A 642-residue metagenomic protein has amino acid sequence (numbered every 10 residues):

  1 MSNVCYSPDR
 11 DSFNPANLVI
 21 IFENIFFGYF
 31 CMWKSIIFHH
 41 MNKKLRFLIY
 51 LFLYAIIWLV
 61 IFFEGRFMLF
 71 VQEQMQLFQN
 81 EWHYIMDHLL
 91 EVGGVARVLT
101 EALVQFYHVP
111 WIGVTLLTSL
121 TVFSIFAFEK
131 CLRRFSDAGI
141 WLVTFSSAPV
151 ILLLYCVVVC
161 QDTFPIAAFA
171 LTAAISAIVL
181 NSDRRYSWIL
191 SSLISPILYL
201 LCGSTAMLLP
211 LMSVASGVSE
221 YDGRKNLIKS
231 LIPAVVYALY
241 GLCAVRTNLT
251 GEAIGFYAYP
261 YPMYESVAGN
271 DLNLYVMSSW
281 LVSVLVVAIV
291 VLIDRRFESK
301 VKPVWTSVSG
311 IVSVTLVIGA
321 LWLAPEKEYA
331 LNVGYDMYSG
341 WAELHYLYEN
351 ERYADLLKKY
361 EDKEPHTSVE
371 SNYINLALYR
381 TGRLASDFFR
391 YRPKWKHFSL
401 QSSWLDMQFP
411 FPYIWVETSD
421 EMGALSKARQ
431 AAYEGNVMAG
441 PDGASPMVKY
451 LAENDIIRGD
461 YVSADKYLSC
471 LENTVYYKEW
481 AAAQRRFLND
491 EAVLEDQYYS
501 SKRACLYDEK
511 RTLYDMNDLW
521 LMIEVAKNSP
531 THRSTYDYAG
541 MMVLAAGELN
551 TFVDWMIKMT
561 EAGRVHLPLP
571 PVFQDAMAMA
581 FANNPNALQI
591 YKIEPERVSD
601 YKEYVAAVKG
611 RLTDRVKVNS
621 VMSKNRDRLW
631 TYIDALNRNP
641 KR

Functional and structural regions predicted by a protein language model:
I25-G28, W33-I57, T306-T315: Start-transfer (signal-anchor) and selected internal transmembrane alpha helices of multi-pass inner/ER membrane
R46-V60, L142-I151, L190-P196, I232-L239: Alpha-helical transmembrane segments
W58-L120: Membrane-interface coil-to-helix junctions
Q74, L89-G93, L117, A138-W188 (+2 more regions): Membrane-interface micro-motifs in multi-pass membrane enzymes
V158-F164, S182-L227, V235-T247: Transmembrane helices and adjacent periplasmic/lumenal helix-loop junctions of polyprenol-phosphate-dependent
A234-E298: Membrane-embedded alpha-helical segments of integral membrane proteins
P303-A330: Internal/C-terminal transmembrane anchor helices
A324-R511, K527-N550: Soluble catalytic regions of membrane-associated enzymes that act on cell-envelope and secretory-pathway components
